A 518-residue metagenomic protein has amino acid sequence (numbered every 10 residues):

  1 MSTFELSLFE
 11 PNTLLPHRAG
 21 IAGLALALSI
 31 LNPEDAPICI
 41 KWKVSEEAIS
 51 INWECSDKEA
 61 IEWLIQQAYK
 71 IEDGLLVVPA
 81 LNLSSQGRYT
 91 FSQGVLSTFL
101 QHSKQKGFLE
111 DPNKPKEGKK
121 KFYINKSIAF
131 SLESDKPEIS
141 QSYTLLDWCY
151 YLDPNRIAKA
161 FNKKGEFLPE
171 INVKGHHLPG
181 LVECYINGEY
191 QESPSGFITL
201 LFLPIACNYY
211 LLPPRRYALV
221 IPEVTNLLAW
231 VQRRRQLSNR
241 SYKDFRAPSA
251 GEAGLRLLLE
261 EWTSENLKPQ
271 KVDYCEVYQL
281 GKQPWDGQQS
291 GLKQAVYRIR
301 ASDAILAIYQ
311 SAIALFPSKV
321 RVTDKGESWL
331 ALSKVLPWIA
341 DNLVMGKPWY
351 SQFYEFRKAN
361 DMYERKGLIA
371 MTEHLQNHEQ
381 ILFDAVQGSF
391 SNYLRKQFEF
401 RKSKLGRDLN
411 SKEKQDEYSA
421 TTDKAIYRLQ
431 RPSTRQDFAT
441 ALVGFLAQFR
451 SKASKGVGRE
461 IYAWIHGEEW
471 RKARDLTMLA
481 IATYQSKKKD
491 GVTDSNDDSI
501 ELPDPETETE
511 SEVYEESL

Functional and structural regions predicted by a protein language model:
M1-Y123, G281-L518: Long, contiguous all-alpha helical interaction modules
G87-S249: Basic, glycine-/proline-tolerant helical and adjacent loop/strand elements that line or dock onto nucleic-acid
G175-P337: Domain-exit/linker segments immediately C-terminal to small folded modules
